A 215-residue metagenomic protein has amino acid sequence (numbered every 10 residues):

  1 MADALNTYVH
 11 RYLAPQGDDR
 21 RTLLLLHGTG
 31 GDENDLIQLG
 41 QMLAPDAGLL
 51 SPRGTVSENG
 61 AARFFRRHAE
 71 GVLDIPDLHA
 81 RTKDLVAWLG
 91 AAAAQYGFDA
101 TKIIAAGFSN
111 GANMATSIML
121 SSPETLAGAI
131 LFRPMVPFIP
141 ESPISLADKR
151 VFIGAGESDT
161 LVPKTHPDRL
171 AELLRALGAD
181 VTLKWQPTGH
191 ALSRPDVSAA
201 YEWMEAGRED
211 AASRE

Functional and structural regions predicted by a protein language model:
A2-F98: Serine-hydrolase catalytic machinery in alpha/beta-hydrolase-like enzymes
Q38-L39, P163-E172: Short alpha-helix in the alpha/beta-hydrolase fold that links the catalytic acid
R53, A106, F132-R133, G154 (+1 more regions): Alpha/beta-hydrolase-fold catalytic nucleophile elbow
V56-A62, V136-E141, L161, S193: A short beta-to-alpha transition loop/helix N-cap that caps and shapes the active-site region
T101-A147: Primarily recognizes the serine-hydrolase "nucleophile elbow" in alpha/beta-hydrolase and SGNH/GDSL folds
L146-V151, L177: Short, proline-enriched alpha-helix->beta-strand connector loops that line the catalytic pocket of alpha/beta-hydrolase
F152-A155, D159: Short beta-strand/loop motif that positions the catalytic acidic residue of the alpha/beta-hydrolase fold
D168-E215: C-terminal catalytic histidine-bearing segment of alpha/beta-hydrolase fold enzymes
